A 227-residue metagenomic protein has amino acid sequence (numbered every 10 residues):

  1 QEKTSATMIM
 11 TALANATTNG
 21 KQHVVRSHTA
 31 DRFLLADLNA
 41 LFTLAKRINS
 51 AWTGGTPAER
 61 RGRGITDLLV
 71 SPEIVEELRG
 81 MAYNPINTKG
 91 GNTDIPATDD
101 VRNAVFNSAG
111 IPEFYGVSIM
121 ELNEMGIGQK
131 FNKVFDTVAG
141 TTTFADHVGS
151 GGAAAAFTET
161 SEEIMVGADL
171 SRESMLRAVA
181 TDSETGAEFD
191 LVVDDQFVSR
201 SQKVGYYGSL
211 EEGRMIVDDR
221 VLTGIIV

Functional and structural regions predicted by a protein language model:
E2-A12: Alpha-helix exit/C-cap motif
S5, N15, E59, G213-R214 (+1 more regions): Short, Lys/Arg-rich flexible segments
I9, I48, T181-S183: Compositionally biased non-globular segments, especially hydrophobic aliphatic-rich helices of signal peptides
A12-I111: Extended, solvent-exposed, turn-rich assembly/linker loops in the middle of proteins
R26, R32-A36, G80-V227: Sequence/fold signature of self-assembling virion shell proteins
